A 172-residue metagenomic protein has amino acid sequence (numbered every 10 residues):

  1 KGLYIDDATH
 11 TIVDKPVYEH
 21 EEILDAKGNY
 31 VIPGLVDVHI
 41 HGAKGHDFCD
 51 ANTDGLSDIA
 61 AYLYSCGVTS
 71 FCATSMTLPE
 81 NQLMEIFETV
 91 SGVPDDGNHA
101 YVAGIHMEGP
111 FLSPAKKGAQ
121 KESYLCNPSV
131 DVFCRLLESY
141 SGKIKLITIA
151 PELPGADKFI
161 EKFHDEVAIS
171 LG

Functional and structural regions predicted by a protein language model:
K1-I32: Histidine-rich, glycine-flanked metal-binding segment
H20-K27, I86-H99: Short amphipathic alpha-helices and their capping/turn segments at secondary-structure boundaries
N29-A51: Di-metal (Zn2+ and/or Mg2+/Mn2+) metal-binding site signature of metallo-dependent hydrolases with the MBL/beta-CASP
H41, S57-I86, A100-S113, Y140-E152 (+1 more regions): Divalent metal-dependent hydrolysis catalytic cores, especially in the metallo-beta-lactamase
N52-G55, I86-T89, S129-D131: Charged helix-capping and loop-helix junction motifs
A60, M84-S91, F133, L137 (+1 more regions): Generic structural signal for well-ordered alpha-helices, preferentially at hydrophobic/aromatic core positions
A115-L125: Glycine-rich phosphate-binding loop of ATP-grasp-fold ATP-dependent ligases
N127-G172: Histidine/acidic residue-rich metal-binding segments in metalloenzymes
